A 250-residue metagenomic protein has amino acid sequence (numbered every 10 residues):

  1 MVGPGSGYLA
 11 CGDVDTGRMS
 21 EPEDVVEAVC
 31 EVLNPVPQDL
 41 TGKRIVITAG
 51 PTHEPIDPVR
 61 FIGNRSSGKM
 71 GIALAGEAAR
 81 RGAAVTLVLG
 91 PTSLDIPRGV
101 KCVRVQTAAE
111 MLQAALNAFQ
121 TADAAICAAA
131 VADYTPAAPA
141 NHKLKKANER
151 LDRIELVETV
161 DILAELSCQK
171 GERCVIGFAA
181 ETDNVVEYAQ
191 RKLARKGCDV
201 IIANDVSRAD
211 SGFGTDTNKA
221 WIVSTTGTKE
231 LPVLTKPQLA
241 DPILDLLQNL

Functional and structural regions predicted by a protein language model:
M1-L9, M19, A79, A84-G212 (+1 more regions): Glycine-rich phosphate/dinucleotide-binding loop and adjoining beta-alpha-beta core of small-molecule
M1-N34: Internal gly/pro-rich beta-alpha loop/helix module that stabilizes soluble enzyme cofactors or their anionic handles
S20, L33-K43, V186: Positively charged, low-complexity intrinsically disordered leader regions
A28-P35, A118, P242, L246-L250: C-terminal alpha-helix
D39-T107: Glycine-rich phosphate/diphosphate-binding loop of Rossmann-like nucleotide-binding domains
E54-K69, N148-E158, A180-E181, P232: Short, glycine-rich nucleotide/cofactor-binding loops
V59, G71, A75, A115 (+3 more regions): Generic hydrophobic/aromatic pocket-lining and core-packing "Φ" positions
G227-L250: Phosphate-binding loop/pocket of nucleotide- and phosphate-handling active sites
